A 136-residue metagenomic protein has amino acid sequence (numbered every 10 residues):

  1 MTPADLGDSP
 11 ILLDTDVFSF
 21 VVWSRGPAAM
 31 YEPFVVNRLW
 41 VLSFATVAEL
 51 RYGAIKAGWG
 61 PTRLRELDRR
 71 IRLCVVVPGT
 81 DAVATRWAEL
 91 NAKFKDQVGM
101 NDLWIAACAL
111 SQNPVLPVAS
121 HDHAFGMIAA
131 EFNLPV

Functional and structural regions predicted by a protein language model:
M1-L42, G53-D68: Short, well-structured N-terminal submotif of metal-dependent ribonuclease cores
T2-L6, C74-A119, M127: Active-site neighborhoods of divalent-metal-dependent phosphate/nucleic-acid chemistry enzymes
L13-D14, S43, V98-G99, D122: Histidine- and aromatic-rich ligand-binding microenvironments
F18-S19, A48-R51, G126: Nucleotide phosphate-binding site architecture
S24-G26, H121-A124: Short, polar loop motifs at secondary-structure junctions
P27, V47, L64-L67, A84 (+2 more regions): A general structural signal for well-ordered alpha-helical segments in protein cores
Y31-P33, F125-E131: Short loop/helix-cap segments at secondary-structure boundaries that form the rim of catalytic
E49, G58-V75, A82-V83: Active-site-proximal, substrate-binding regions of enzyme catalytic domains and RNA-binding/basic surfaces
